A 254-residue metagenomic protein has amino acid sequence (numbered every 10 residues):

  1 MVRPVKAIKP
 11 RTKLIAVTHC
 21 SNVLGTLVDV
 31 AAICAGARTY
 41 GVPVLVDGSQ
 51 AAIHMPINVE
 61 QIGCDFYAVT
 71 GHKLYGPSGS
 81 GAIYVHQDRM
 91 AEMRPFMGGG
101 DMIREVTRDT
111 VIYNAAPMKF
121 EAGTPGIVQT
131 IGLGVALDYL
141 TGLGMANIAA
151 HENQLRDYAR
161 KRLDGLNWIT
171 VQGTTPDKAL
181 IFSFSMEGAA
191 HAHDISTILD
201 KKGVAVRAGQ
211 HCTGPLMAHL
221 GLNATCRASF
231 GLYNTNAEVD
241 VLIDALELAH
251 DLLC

Functional and structural regions predicted by a protein language model:
M1-C254: Pyridoxal 5′-phosphate
